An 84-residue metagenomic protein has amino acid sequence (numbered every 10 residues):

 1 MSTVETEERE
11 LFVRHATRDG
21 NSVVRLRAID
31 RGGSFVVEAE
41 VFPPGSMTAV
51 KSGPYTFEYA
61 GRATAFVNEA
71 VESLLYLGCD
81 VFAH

Functional and structural regions predicted by a protein language model:
M1, N21, S34, E38 (+2 more regions): Low-complexity, intrinsically disordered short peptide segments enriched in small/polar/basic residues
M1-N21, S46-V50, E58, D80 (+1 more regions): Negatively charged, low-complexity tracts enriched in Asp/Glu with abundant Ser/Thr
R9, V24, E72-L75: Intrinsic-disorder/low-complexity peptide segments enriched for small residues
V23-A28, G78: Short, solvent-exposed loop/hinge segments that bridge or flank secondary-structure elements
R27-S52: Short aromatic-glycine-(Arg/Gly/Cys) micro-motifs in beta-strand/loop hairpins
E38-A39, K51-S52, R62-F66, C79-A83: Glycine-rich loops and low-complexity Gly/Arg-rich segments that provide flexible linkers or classic glycine-based
M47-T48, E58-L77: A short, charged, amphipathic alpha-helix used as a generic interaction element across diverse proteins
